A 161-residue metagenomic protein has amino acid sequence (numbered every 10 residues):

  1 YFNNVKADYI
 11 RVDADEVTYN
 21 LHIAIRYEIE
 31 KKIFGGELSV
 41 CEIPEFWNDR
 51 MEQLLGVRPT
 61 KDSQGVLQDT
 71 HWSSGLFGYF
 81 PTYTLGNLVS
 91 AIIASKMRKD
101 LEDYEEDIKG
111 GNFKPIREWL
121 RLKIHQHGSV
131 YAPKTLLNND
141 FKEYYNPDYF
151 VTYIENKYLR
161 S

Functional and structural regions predicted by a protein language model:
Y1-S74: Long, amphipathic alpha-helical stalk/connector segments used for oligomerization, subunit docking, or mechanical
Y9-V17, G78-T82, E105-E106, R117-R121: A ubiquitous short alpha-helical element
D15-T18, I33, G75-S95, P147: C-terminal substrate/ligand-recognition segments
I29, G86, K142: Hydrophobic, well-ordered secondary-structure elements that form the walls of internal hydrophobic environments
I43-Q53, Q64-D69, V89-A94, K99-P115: Active/binding-pocket-proximal capping segment
K96-S161: Basic, alpha-helical terminal appendages of large translation-related enzymes
